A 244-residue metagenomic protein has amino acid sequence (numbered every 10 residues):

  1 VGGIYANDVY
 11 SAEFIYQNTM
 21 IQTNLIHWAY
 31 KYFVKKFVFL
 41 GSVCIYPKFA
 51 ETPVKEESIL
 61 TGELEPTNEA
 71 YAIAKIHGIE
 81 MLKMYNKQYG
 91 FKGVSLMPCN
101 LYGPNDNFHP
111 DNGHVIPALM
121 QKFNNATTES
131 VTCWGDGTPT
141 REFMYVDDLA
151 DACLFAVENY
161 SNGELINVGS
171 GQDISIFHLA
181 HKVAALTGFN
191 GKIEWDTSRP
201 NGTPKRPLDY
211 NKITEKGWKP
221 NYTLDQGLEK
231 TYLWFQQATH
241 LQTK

Functional and structural regions predicted by a protein language model:
V1-Q17: NAD(P)H-binding glycine-rich loop region in Rossmannoid oxidoreductase-like domains and their noncatalytic homologs
M20-N68: Conserved Rossmann-fold NAD(P)-dependent oxidoreductase catalytic core, especially the SDR/UDP-sugar
I21, L25-A29, M81-L82, A152 (+1 more regions): Hydrophobic positions on the long internal alpha-helix of Rossmann-like NAD(P)-dependent oxidoreductase domains
G41-S42, I79-P104, P117-L119, T127-T128 (+1 more regions): Conserved beta-loop-beta element that borders a ligand/cofactor-binding pocket
I45-P47, E69-A70, V94-I116, P139-T140: Flexible, glycine-rich beta-alpha linker
A70, A74-H77: Active-site helix of classical SDR
N125-K244: C-terminal substrate-binding subdomain of Rossmann-fold SDR/epimerase-dehydratase oxidoreductases
